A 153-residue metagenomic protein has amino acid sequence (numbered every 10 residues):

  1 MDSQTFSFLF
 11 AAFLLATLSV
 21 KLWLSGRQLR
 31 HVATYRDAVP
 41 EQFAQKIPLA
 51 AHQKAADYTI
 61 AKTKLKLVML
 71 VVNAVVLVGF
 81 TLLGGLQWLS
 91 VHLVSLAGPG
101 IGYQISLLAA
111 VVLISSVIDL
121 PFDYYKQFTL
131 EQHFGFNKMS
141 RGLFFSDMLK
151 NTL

Functional and structural regions predicted by a protein language model:
M1-L153: Hydrophobic or amphipathic, alpha-helical segments that drive membrane association/targeting
